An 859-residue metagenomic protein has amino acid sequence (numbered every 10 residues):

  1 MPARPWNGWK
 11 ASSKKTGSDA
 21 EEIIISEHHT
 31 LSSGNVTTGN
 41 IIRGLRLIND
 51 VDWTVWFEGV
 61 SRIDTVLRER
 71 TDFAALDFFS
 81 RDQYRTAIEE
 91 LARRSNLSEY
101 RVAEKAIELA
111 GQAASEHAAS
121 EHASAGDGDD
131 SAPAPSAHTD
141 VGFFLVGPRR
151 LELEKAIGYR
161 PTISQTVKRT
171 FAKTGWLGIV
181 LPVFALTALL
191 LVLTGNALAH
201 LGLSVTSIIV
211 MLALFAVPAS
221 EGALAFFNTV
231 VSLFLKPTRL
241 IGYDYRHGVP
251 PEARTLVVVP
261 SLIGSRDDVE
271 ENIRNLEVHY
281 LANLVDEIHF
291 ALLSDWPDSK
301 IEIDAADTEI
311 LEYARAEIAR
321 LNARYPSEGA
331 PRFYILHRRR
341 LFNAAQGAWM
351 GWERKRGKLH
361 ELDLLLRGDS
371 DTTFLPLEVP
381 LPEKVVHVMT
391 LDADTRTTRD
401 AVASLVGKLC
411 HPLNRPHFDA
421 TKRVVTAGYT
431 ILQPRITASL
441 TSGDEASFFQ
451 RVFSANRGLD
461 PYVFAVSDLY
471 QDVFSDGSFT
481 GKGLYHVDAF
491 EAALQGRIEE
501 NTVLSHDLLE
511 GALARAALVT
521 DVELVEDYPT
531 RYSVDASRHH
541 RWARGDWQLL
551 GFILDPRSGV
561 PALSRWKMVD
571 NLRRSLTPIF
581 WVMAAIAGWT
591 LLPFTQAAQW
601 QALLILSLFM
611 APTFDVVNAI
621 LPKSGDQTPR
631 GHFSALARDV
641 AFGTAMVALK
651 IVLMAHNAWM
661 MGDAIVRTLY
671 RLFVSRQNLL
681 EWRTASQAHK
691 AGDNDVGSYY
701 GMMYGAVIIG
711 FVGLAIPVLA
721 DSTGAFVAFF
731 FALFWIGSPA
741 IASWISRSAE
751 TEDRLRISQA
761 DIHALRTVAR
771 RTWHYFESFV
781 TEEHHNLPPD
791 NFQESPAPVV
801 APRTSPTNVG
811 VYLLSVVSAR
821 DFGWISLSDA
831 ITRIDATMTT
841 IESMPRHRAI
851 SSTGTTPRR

Functional and structural regions predicted by a protein language model:
M1-K168, T238-S558: Internal catalytic domains of large membrane-associated glycosyltransferases
S80, Y159, F215, R246-R254 (+18 more regions): Secondary-structure capping and boundary motifs in well-ordered enzyme cores
T162-T187, P260-D268, D555-F580, A637-N657 (+5 more regions): Loop-to-transmembrane boundary segments
K168-T170, W176-L181, L191-H200, K236-Y243 (+9 more regions): Flexible, glycine/threonine-enriched loop-and-boundary segments that flank and lead into catalytic domains of large
A185-L235, R573-V674, V707-D753: Membrane-embedded multi-pass helical conduit in multi-pass membrane proteins, especially envelope-biosynthetic
V205-V230, F234, T238, W296-S299 (+9 more regions): Carboxylate/His-rich catalytic cores and anion/metal-binding grooves
V452, P461-L469, E499, T530-V560 (+2 more regions): Membrane-proximal soluble regions of multi-pass membrane proteins
A658, G662-S686, S722-R859: Acidic, mature catalytic/reactive cores of soluble proteins
